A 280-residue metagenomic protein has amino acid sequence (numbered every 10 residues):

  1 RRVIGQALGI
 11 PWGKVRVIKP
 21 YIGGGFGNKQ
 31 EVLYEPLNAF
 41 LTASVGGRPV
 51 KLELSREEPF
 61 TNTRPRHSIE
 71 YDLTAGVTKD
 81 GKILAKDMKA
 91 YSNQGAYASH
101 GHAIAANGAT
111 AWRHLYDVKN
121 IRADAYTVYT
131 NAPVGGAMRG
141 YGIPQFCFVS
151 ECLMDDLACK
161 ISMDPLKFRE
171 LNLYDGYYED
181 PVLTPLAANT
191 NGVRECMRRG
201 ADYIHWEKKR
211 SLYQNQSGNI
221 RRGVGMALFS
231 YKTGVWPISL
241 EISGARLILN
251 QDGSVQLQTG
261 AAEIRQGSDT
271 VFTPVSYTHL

Functional and structural regions predicted by a protein language model:
R1-L280: Structural alpha/beta core scaffold segments of enzyme domains
